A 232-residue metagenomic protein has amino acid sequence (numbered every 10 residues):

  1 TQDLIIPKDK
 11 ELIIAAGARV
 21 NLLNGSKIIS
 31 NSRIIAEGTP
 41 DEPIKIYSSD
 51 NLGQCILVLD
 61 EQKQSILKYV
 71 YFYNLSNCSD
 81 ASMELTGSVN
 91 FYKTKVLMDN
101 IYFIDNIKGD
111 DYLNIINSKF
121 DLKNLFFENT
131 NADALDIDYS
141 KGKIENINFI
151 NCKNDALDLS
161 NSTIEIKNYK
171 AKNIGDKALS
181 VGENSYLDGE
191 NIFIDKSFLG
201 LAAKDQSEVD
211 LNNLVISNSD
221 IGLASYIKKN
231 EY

Functional and structural regions predicted by a protein language model:
T1-A16, N21-Y232: Extracellular beta-rich repeat passengers
